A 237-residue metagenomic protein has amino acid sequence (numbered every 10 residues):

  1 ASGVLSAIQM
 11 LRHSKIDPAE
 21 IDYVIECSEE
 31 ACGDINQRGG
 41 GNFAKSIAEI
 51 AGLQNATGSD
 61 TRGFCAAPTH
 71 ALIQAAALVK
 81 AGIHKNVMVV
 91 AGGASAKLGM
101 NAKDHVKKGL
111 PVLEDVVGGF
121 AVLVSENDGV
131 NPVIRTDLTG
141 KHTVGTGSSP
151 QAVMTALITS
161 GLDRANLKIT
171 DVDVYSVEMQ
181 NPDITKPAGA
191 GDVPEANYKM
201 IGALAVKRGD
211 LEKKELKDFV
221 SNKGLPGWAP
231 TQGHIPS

Functional and structural regions predicted by a protein language model:
A1, D104-I169: Condensing-enzyme catalytic core mediating Claisen C-C bond formation in acyl metabolism
V4, A31-G41, S59-K80, Q151 (+1 more regions): Claisen-condensing/thiolase-fold acyl-transfer catalytic domains that form or cleave C-C bonds in fatty acid
S6-Y23, L157-V174, D192-V193: Phosphate/pyrophosphate-binding loops at sites that engage ATP/ADP/AMP, CoA/4′-phosphopantetheine, polyphosphate
I8, R12-N36, G41-E49, N55-T57: Membrane helical hairpin/interfacial module
Q37-G52, A91, G99-M100, V124 (+2 more regions): Acidic-glycine-rich active-site phosphate/pyrophosphate-binding loop
S46-I50, S59, G63, I73-G93: A generic, well-ordered mixed alpha/beta core segment in the N-terminal half of proteins
K80-V117: Flexible, glycine-rich active-site loops centered on histidine and acidic residues that chelate a metal or position
G93-A94, L138-T143, S176-D183: Glycine-rich beta-alpha junction loops
